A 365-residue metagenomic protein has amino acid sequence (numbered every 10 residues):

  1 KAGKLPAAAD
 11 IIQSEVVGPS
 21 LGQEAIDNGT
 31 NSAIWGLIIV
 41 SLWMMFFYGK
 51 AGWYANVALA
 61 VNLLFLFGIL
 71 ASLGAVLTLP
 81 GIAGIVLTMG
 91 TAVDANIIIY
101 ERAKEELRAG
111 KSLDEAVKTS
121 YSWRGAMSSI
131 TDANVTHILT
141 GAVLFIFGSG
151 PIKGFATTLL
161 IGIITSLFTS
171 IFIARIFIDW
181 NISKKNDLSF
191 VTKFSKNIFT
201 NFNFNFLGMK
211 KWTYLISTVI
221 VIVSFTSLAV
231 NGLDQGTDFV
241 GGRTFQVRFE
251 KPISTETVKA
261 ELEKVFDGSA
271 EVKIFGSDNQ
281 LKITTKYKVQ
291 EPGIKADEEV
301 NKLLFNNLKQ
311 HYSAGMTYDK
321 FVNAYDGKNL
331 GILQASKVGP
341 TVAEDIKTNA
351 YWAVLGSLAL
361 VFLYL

Functional and structural regions predicted by a protein language model:
K1-L365: A structural signal for conserved, well-ordered secondary-structure elements that form binding/interaction cores
